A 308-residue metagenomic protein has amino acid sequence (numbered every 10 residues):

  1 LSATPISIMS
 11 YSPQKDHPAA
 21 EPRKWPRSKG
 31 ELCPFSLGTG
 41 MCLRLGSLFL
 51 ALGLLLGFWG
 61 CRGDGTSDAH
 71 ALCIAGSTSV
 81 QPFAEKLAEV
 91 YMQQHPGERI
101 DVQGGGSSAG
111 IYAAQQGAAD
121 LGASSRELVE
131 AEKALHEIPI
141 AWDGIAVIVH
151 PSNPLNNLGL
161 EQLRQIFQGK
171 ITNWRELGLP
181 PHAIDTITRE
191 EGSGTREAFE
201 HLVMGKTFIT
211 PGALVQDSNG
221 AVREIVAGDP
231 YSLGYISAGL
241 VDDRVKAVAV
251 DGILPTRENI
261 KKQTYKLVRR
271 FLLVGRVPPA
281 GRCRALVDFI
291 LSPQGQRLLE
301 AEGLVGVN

Functional and structural regions predicted by a protein language model:
S2, S7-S10: Low-acidity, Ser/Thr- and Arg-rich intrinsically disordered low-complexity segments
P5, E21-P22, S36, G53-L55: Short stretches within intrinsically disordered, low-complexity N-terminal or propeptide regions
I6, A20-K29, V307: Short, low-complexity, charge-dense intrinsically disordered segments
Y11, D16-H17: Intrinsic-disorder-associated, low-complexity terminal segments enriched in Asp/Asn/His/Tyr and depleted of Lys/Arg
R44-G57: Bacterial N-terminal signal peptides
C61-S108, Y112-N308: Exported/periplasmic ABC-transporter solute-binding proteins
